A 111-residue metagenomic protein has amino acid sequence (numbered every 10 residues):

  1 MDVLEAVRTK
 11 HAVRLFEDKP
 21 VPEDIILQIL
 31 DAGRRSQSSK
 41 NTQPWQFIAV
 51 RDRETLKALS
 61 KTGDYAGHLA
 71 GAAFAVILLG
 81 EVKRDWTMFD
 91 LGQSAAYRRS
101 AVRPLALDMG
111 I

Functional and structural regions predicted by a protein language model:
M1-I25: Specificity-determining recognition surfaces
D24-D31, R35-A95, P104: Glycine/small-residue-rich phosphate/adenosyl-binding loop
A101: Hydrophobic/aromatic ligand-binding patch that stacks against planar heteroaromatic rings of cofactors or nucleotides
L105-I111: Short conserved catalytic/interaction loops centered on acidic-Pro-aromatic/His motifs
